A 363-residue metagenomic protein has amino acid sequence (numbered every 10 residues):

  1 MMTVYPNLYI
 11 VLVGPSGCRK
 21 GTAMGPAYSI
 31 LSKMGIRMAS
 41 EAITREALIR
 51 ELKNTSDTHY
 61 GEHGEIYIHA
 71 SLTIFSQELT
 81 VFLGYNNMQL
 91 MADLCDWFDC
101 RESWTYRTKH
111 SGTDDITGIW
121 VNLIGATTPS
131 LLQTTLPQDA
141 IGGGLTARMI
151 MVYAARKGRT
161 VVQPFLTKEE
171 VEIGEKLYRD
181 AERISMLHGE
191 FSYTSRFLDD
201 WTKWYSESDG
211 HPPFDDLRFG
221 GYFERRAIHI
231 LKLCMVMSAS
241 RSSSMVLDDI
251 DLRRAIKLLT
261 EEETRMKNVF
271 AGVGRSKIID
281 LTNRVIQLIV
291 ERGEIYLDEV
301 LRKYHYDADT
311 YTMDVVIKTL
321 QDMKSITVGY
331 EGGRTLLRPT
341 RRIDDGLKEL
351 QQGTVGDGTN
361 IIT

Functional and structural regions predicted by a protein language model:
M1-T363: Phosphate-handling catalytic cores of nucleic-acid transaction enzymes
